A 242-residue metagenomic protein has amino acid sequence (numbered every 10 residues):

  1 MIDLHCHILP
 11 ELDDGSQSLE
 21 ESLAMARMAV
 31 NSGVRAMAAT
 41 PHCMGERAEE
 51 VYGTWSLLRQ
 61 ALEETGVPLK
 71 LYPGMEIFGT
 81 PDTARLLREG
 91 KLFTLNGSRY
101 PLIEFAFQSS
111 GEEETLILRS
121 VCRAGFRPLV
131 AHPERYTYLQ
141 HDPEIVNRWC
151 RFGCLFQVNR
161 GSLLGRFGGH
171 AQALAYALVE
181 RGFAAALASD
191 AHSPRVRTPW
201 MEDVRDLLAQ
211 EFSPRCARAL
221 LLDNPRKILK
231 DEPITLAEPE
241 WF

Functional and structural regions predicted by a protein language model:
M1-D3, M37, Y100, P128 (+2 more regions): Hydrophobic "anchor" residues on beta-strands that sit immediately upstream of conserved functional sites
M1-P68: An N-terminally biased module of ancient metal coordination in phosphate/nucleic-acid-related enzymes
H7-L9, H42-C43, G74-T80, A106-Q108 (+4 more regions): Active-site beta-loop-alpha junctions enriched in small/polar residues
E21-M25, T54-A61, I117, I145-W149 (+2 more regions): A general structural detector for well-ordered alpha-helical segments in enzyme core domains, enriched
V30, C122, V179-E180: Non-catalytic positions within long, well-ordered alpha-helices that form the structural scaffold/packing of enzyme
R47-Q157, T235-F242: Extended substrate/RNA-proximal surfaces in nucleic-acid metabolism proteins
F183-P199: Short acidic/histidine-rich active-site segments
M201, R205-F242: Mid-to-C-terminal alpha-helical segments outside catalytic/metal-binding sites
